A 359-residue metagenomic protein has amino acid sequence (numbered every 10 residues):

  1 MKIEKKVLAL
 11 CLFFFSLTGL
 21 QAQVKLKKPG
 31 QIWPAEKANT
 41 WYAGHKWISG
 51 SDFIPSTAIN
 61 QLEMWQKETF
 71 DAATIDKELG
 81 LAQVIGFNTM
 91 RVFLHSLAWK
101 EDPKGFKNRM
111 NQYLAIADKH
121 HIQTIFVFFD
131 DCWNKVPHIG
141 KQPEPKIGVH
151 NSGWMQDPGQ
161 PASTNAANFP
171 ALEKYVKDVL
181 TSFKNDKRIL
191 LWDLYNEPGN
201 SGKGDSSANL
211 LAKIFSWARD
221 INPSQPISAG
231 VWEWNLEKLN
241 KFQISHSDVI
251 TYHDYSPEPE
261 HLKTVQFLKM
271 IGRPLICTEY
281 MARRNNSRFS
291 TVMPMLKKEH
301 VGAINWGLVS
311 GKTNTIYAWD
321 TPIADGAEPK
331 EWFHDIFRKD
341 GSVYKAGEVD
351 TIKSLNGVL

Functional and structural regions predicted by a protein language model:
M1-V24: Bacterial Sec-dependent N-terminal signal peptides
Q23-K27, V358-L359: Low-complexity, Pro/Thr/Ser/Gly/Ala-rich linker/spacer regions in secreted, extracellular modular proteins
K25-S247, H253-L262, M270-I271, Y280 (+6 more regions): Active-site mouth of glycoside hydrolases
N305-G307: Replace "adjacent to P-loop NTPase cores in ATP/GTP-dependent enzymes" with "adjacent to NTP-binding cores
T321-P322: Structured C-terminal subdomain patch of bacterial secreted/periplasmic proteins
Y344-L359: Carbohydrate-binding surfaces of carbohydrate-active enzymes
